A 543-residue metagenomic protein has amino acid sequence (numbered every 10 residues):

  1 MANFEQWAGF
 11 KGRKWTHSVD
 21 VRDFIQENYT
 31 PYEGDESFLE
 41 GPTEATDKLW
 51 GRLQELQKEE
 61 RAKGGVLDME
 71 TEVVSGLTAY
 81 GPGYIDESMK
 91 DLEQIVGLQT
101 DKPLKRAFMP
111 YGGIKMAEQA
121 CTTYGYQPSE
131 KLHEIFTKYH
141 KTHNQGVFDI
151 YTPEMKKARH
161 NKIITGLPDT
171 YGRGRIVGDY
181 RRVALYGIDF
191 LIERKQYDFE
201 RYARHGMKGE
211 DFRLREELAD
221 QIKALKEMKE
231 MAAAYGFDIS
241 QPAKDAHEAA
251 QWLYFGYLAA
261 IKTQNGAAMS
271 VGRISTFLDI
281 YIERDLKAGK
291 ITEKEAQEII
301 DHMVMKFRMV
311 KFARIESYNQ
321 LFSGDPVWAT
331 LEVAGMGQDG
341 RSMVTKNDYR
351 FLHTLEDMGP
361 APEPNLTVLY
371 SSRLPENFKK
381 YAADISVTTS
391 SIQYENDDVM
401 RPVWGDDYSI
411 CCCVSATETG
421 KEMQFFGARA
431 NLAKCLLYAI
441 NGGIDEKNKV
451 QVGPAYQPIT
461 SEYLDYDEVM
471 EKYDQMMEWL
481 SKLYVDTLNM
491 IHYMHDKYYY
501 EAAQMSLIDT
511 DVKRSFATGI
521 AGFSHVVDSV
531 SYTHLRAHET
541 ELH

Functional and structural regions predicted by a protein language model:
A2-L535: Conserved catalytic cores of very large enzyme subunits
T533-H543: Conserved small/polar residues in nucleotide/adenosyl-binding loops
